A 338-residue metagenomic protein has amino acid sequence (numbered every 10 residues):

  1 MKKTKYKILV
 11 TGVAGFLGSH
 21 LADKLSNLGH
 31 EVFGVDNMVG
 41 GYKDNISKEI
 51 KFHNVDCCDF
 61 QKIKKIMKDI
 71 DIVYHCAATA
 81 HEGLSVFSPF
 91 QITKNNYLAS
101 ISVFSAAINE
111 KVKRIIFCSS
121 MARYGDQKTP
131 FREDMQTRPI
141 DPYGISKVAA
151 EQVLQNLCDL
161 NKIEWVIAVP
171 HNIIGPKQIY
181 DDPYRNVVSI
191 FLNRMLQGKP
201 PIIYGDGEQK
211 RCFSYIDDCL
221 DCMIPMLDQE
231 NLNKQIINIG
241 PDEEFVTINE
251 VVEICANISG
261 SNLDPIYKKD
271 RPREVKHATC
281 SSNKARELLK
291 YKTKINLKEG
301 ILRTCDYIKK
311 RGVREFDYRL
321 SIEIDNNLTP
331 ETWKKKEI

Functional and structural regions predicted by a protein language model:
M1-P170, R311, I324-T329, W333-I338: N-terminal Rossmann-like NAD(P)+-binding domain of SDR-like oxidoreductases, especially those catalyzing
Y6, S281-I338: C-terminal amphipathic/interface module of NAD(P)-dependent oxidoreductases and related NAD-binding regulators
L21, M223-L227, V252-C255, I301-I308: Hydrophobic "lid"/C-terminal helical patch of Rossmann-like NAD(P)-dependent dehydrogenase/epimerase domains
C58, F87, N95-L98, D141 (+7 more regions): Residue-level signal for the nucleotide or nucleotide-sugar donor/cofactor binding architecture
V148, N161, I173-S189, Q197-P200 (+6 more regions): Glycine/proline-rich active-site loop of Rossmann-fold NAD(P)-dependent oxidoreductases
A149, V153, L157, V187 (+3 more regions): Hydrophobic alpha-helix immediately C-terminal to the catalytic Tyr-X-X-X-Lys motif of short-chain
D206, K234-N238, V246-V252, G260-H277 (+2 more regions): C-terminal "lid/loop" region of Rossmann-like NAD(P)-dependent oxidoreductases
C219, M223, I239, V251 (+2 more regions): Non-catalytic, hydrophobic alpha-helical segments
